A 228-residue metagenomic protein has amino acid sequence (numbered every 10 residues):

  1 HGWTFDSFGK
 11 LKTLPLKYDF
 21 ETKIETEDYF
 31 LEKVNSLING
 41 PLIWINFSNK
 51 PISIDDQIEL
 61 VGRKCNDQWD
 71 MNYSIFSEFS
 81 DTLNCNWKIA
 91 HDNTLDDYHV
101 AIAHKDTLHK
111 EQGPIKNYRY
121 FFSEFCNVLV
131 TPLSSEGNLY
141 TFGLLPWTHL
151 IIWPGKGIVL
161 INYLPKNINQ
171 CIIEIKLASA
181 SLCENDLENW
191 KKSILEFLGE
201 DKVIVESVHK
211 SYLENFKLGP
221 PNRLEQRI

Functional and structural regions predicted by a protein language model:
H1-N49, D56, R63: Rieske [2Fe-2S] iron-sulfur-binding domain
N35-I38, L42-I228: C-terminal catalytic domain of Rieske-type non-heme iron oxygenases
